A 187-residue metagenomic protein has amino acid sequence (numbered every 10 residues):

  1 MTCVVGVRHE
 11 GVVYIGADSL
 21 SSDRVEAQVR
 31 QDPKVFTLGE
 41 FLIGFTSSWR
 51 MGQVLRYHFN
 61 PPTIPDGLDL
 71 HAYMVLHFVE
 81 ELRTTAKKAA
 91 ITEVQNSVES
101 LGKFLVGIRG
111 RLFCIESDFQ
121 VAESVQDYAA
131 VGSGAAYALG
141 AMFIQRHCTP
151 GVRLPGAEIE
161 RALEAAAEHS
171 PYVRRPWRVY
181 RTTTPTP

Functional and structural regions predicted by a protein language model:
M1-E99, A122-G156, P171-T186: Conserved short S/T/G-enriched processing/targeting/catalytic segments and their helical context
K103: A glycine-rich, often tryptophan-bearing local segment used as a flexible ligand/cofactor-contacting loop or short
V106-V121: Acidic-glycine-rich active-site phosphate/pyrophosphate-binding loop
A162-L163: Short alpha-helical scaffolding segments that buttress acidic/His motifs in well-ordered protein cores
A166-S170: C-terminal catalytic subdomain
